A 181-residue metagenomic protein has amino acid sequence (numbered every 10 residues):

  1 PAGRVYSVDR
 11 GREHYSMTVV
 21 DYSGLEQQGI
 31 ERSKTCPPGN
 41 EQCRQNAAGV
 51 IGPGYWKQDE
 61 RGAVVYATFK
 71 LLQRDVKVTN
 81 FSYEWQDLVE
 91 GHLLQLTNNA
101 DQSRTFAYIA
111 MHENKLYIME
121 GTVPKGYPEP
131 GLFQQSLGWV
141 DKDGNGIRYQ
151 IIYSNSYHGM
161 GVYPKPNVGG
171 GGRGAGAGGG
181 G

Functional and structural regions predicted by a protein language model:
P1-Y15, V20-Y22, Q27, E41-A110: Signature of long, low-cysteine stretches enriched in small and polar/charged residues
A2, P38, K165-N167: Generic low-complexity segments that are intrinsically disordered, proline-rich and/or Lys/Arg-biased
R4, Q27-E31, E84-W85, P128-F133 (+1 more regions): A short, polar/proline- and glycine-enriched secondary-structure boundary/capping micro-motif
T18-V20, Q27-E31, G131, G146-I151: Generic alpha-helix signal with a bias toward terminal, lower-confidence helices and secondary-structure junctions
E31-P38: Active-site catalytic microenvironments in core metabolic enzymes, especially phosphate/sugar-handling
A67-L71, N114-P166: Surface-exposed amphipathic alpha-helical segments
A100-D101, P128, G181: Mature, folded catalytic cores of secreted/periplasmic enzymes
Y157-G181: Amphipathic, non-transmembrane alpha-helical stretches in extra-cytosolic proteins
